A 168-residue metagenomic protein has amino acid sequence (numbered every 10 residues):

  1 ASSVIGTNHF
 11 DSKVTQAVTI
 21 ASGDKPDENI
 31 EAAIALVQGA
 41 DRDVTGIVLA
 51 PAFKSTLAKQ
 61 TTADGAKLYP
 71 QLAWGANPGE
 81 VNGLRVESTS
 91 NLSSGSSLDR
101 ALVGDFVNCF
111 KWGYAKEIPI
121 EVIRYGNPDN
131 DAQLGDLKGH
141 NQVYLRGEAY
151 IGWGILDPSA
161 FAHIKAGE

Functional and structural regions predicted by a protein language model:
A1-G39, H163, E168: Alpha-helical scaffold segments that mediate packing/assembly in large oligomeric complexes
A1-V14, V37-V48, A52, V86 (+1 more regions): Long, contiguous amphipathic alpha-helices that act as assembly "spine/axial" helices in icosahedral shell and virion
S2-S3, S12-T15, S22, S55 (+2 more regions): Generic serine detector
N8-T15, A52-F53, V107-W112, N127-D129: Generic detector of short, locally flexible boundary/turn motifs and exposed helical patches
E28-N29, I34, Q38, R42-T45 (+3 more regions): Generic alpha-helix detector with strongest preference for long hydrophobic helices that associate with membranes
K54-A63: Short active-site loop/helix that positions an aromatic residue
A63-E168: Sequence/fold signature of self-assembling virion shell proteins
